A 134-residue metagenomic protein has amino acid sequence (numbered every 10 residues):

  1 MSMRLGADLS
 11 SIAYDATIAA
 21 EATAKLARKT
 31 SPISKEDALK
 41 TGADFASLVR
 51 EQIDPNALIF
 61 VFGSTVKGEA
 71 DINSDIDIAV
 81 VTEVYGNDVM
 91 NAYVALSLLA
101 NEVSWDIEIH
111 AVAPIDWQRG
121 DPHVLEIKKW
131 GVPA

Functional and structural regions predicted by a protein language model:
M1-L58, V66-N73, E83-A134: Catalytic core of pol beta-like nucleotidyltransferases
